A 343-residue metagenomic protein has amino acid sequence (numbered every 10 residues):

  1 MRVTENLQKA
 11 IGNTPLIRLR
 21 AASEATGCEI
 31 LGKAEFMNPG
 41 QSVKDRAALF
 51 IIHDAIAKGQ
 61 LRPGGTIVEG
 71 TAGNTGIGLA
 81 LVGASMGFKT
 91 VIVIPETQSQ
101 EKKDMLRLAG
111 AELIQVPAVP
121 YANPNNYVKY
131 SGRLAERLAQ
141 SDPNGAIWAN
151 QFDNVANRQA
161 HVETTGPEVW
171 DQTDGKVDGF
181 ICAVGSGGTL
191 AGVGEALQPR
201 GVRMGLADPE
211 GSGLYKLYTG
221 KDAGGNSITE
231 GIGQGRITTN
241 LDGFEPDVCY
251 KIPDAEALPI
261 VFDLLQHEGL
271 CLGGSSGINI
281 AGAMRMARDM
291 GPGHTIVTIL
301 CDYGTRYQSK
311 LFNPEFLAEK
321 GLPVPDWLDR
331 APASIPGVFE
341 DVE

Functional and structural regions predicted by a protein language model:
M1-E343: PLP-dependent amino-acid enzyme catalytic core
